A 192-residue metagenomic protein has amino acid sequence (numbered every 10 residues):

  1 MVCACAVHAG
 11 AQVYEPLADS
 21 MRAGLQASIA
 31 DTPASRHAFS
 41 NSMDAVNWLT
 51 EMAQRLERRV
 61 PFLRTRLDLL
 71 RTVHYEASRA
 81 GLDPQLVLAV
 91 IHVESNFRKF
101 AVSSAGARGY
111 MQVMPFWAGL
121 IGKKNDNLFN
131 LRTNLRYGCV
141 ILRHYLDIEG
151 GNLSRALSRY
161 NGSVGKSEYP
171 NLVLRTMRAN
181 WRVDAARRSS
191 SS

Functional and structural regions predicted by a protein language model:
A4-H8: N-terminal signal peptide c-region/cleavage motif recognized by signal peptidases
G10-Q12: Boundary of Sec targeting at the N-terminus
L25, D31-S192: Catalytic glycan-binding domains that act on GlcNAc-containing polysaccharides
